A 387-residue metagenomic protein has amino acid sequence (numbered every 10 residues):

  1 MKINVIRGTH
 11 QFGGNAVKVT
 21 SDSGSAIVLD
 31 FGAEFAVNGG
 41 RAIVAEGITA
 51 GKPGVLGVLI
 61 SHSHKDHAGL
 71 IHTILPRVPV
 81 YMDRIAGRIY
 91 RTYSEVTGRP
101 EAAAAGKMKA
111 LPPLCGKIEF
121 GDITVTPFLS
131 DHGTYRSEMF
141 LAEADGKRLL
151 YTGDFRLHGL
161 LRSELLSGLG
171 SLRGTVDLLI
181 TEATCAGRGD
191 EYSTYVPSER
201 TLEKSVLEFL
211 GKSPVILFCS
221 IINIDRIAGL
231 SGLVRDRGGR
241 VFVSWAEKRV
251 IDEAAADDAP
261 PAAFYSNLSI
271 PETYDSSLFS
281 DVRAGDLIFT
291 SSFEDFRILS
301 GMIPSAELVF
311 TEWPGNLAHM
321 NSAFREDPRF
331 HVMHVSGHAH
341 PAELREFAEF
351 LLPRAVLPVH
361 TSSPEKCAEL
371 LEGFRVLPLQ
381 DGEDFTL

Functional and structural regions predicted by a protein language model:
K2-L59, K65-K212, I216-D225, G229 (+1 more regions): His/Asp/Glu-rich metal-coordinating catalytic cores of metallo-dependent phosphodiesterases/hydrolases acting on
Q11, D236, N267-L387: C-terminal regulatory/interaction regions
G32-A33, E182-D190, S244-A256, H334-H340: Short connector loops at secondary-structure junctions
V37, A86-R91, D225, K248-E253 (+2 more regions): Short, charged/polar "capping" segments at the starts of alpha-helices and the immediately preceding loops
H64-D66, I85-G87, P113, A246-K248 (+3 more regions): Short, polar loop motifs at secondary-structure junctions
V78-R88, I180, R240-R249, L308-E312 (+1 more regions): Short internal beta-strands
T92-P100, G232-V234, E253-P261, H319-D327 (+1 more regions): Short, aromatic/basic amphipathic alpha-helical patches
E191-R297, G301-M302, V309, V359: Hard-cation-handling environments
